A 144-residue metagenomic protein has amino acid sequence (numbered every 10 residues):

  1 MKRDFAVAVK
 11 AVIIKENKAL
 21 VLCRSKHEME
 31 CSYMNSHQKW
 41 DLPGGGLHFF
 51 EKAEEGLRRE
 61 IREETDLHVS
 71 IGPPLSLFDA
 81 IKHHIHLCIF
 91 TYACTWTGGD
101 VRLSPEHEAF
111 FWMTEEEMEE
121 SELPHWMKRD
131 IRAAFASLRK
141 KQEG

Functional and structural regions predicted by a protein language model:
M1-W40: N-terminal strand-loop-strand
I13, T91-T95, F111-T114: Short, well-ordered beta-strand micro-motif
E16, P74-D79: Residue-level recognition of beta-strand microenvironments
A19, G99-R102: Short helix-loop capping/hinge motifs at secondary-structure junctions, enriched in acidic/polar residues
W40, R102-A134: NUDIX/MutT-family hydrolases
L42-P74, Y92, T114: The catalytic Nudix box helix
F78-D100: Active-site-adjacent beta-strand/loop module that shapes the phosphate/pyrophosphate-binding cleft
F135-G144: Generic C-terminal helix-cap and adjacent flexible tail
